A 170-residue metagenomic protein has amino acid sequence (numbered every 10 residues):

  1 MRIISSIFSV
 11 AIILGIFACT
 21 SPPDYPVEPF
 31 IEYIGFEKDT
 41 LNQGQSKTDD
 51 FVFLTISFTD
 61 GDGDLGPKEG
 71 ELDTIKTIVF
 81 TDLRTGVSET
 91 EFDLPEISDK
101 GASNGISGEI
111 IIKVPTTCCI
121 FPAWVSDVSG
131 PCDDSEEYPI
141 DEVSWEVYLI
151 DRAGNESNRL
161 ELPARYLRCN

Functional and structural regions predicted by a protein language model:
M1-S6: Positively charged n-region of N-terminal signal peptides that target proteins for export
V10: Soluble catalytic regions of membrane-associated enzymes that act on cell-envelope and secretory-pathway components
G15-A18: C-terminal motif of bacterial Sec signal peptides marking the signal peptidase cleavage site
T20-P23: Bacterial signal peptide processing site
E28-N170: First exposed extracellular module after export/assembly in secreted or surface-exposed proteins
